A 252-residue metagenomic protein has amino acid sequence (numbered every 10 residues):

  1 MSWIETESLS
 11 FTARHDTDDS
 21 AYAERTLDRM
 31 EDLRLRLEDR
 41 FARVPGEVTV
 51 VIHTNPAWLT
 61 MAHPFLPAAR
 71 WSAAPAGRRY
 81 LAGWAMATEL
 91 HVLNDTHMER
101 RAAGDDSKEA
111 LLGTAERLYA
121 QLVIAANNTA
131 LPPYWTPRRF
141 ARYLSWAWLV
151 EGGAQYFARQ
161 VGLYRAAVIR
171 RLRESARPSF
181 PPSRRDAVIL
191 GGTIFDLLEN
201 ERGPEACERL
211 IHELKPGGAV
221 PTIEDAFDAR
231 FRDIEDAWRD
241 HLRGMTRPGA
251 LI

Functional and structural regions predicted by a protein language model:
I4-Y22, D95-T96, R100: Acidic/histidine-rich, surface-exposed loop or edge segments in extracytoplasmic proteins
T17-E31, D105-T114, L144, W148 (+4 more regions): Soluble non-cytosolic domains of exported or imported proteins
D18-S72, D105, L112, V123: Zn2+-dependent metallopeptidase catalytic core
L27-R34, A120, E151, Q155 (+4 more regions): Extracytoplasmic/secreted envelope proteins and their assembly/folding machinery, especially bacterial periplasmic
R34-F41, L118-Y119, V123-L131, F157-G162 (+5 more regions): Sec/Tat-exported extracytoplasmic proteins
E38-H53, A130-P137, V168-R170, A206-E213: Surface-exposed patches in mature extracellular/periplasmic domains of secreted proteins
A76-Y164: Zinc-dependent metallopeptidase catalytic helix centered on the HExxH motif and its immediate flanking segment
P178-I252: Pan-zinc metallopeptidase signature
